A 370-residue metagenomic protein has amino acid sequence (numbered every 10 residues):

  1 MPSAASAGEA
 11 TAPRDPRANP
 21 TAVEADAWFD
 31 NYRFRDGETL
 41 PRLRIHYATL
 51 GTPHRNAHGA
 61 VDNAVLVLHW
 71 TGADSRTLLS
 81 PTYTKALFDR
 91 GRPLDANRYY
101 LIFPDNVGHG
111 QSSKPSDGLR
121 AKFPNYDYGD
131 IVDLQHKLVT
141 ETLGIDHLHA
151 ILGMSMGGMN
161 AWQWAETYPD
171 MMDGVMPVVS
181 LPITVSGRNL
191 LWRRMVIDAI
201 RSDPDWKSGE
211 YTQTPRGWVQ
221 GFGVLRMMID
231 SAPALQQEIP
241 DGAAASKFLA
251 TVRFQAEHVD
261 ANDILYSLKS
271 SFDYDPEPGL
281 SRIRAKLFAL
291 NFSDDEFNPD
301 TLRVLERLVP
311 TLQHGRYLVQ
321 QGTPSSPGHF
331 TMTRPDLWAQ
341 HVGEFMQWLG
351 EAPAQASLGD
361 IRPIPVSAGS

Functional and structural regions predicted by a protein language model:
P2-V65, S75-T77, P81, P353-S370: Catalytic-loop region of hydrolases
A48-D117: N-terminal cap/lid subdomain of alpha/beta-hydrolase-fold enzymes
G129-A150, Q163, P169: Conserved acidic catalytic loop of the alpha/beta-hydrolase fold
G158-P169, V175: Short glycine-enriched nucleophile-adjacent loop and the immediately C-terminal alpha-helix near the catalytic center
M171-F254: Alpha/beta-hydrolase-fold enzymes
I283, A289-N291: Short beta-strand/loop motif that positions the catalytic acidic residue of the alpha/beta-hydrolase fold
E296-R303: Conserved alpha/beta-hydrolase "acid-adjacent" motif
H314-S370: Catalytic active-site module of serine/aspartate enzymes centered on a nucleophile-bearing elbow/loop
